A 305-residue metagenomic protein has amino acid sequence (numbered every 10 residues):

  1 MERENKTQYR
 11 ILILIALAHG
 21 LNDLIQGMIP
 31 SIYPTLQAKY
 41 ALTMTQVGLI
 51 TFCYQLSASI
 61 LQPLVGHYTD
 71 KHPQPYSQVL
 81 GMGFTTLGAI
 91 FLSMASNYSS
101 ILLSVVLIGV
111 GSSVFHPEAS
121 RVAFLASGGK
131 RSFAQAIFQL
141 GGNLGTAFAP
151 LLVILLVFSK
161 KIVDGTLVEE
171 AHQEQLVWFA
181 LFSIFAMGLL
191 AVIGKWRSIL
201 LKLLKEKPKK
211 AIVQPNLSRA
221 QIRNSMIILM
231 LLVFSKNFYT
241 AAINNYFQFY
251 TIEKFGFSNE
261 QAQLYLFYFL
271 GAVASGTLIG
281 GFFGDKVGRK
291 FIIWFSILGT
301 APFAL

Functional and structural regions predicted by a protein language model:
G27, Q55-P63, A147, L270-L278: Residue-level signature of mid-helix packing/kink "hotspots" within the transmembrane helices of 12-pass Major
I29-P30, R223-G271: Extracytoplasmic gate region of multi-pass secondary transporters
A41, P73, M94-S99, G128 (+2 more regions): Helix-breaking motifs and short loop linkers at transmembrane-helix boundaries and internal kinks in secondary membrane
I60-S99: Conserved MFS/SLC helix-loop-helix module at the cytosolic interface between two early adjacent transmembrane helices
S104-G141: Cytoplasmic helix-loop-helix junction between adjacent transmembrane helices in 12-TM secondary transporters
F138-S198: Helix-loop-helix hairpin linking two adjacent transmembrane segments in secondary transporters
V192-L217: Flexible cytoplasmic inter-helical loops of multi-pass small-molecule transporters
G284-L305: C-terminal transmembrane helical hairpin of 12-TM major facilitator-type secondary transporters
